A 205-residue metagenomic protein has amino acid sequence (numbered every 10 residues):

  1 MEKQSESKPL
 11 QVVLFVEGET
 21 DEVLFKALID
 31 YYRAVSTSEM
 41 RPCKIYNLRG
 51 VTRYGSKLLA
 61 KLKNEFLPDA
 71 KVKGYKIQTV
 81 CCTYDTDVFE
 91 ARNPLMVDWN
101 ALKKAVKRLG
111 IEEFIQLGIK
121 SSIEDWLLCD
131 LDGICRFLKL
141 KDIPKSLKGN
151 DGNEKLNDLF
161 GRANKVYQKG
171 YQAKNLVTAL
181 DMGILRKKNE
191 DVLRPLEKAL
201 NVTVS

Functional and structural regions predicted by a protein language model:
M1-Q11, E22-R49, A60-S205: C-terminal accessory helical subdomains adjacent to catalytic cores in phosphodiester- and nucleotide-handling enzymes
L14-V16: Short hydrophobic beta-strand that contains or immediately precedes a catalytic carboxylate
S56: P-loop NTP-binding core
